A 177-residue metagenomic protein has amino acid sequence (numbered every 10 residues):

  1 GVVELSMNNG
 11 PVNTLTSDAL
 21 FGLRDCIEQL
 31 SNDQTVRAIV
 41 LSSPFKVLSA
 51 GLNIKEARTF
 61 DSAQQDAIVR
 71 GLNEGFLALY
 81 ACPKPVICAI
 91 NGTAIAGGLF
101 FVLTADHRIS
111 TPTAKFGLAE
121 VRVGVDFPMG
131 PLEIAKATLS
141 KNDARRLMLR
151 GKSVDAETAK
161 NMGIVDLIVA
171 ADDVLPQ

Functional and structural regions predicted by a protein language model:
G1-P44, L77: Conserved CoA-thioester-binding segment of acyl-CoA-metabolizing enzymes
L5, G22-L23, L41, N53 (+3 more regions): Terminal peptide-recognition signature
N8, S43-P44, A50, N91 (+2 more regions): A secondary-structure boundary/capping signal
G10-N13, K46, L132, R145: Glycine-centered loop/turn positions within well-structured domains that cap or flank conserved ligand/cofactor-binding
F21, T35, S42-L77, A94 (+1 more regions): Glycine- (often His-adjacent) and acidic-residue-rich active-site loop that binds/positions the CoA thioester
C26-Q29, G71-P83, A89: Catalytic-core regions built around general acid/base machinery
Y80-Q177: Crotonase-fold acyl-CoA enzyme core
